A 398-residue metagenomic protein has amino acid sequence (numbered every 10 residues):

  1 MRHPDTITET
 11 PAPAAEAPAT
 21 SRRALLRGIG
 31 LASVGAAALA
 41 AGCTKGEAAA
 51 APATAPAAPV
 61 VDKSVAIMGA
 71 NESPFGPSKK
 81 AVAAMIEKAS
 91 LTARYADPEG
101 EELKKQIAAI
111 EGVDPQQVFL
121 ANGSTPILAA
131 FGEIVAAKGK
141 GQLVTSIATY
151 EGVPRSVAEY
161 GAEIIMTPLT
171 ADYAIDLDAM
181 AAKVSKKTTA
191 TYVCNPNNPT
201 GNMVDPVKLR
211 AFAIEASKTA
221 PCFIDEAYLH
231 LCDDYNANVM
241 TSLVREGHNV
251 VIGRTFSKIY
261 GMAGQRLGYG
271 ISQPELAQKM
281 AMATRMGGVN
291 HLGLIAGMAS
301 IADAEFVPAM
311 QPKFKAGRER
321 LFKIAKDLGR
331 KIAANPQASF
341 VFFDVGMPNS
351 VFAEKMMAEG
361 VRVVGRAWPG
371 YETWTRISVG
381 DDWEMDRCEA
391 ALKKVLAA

Functional and structural regions predicted by a protein language model:
M1-T20: N-terminal secretory signal peptides
R2, V207, K355-E359, W368-A398: PLP-dependent enzyme catalytic core of the Aspartate aminotransferase-like
S33-L39, C43-R94, A109: N-terminal "arm"/small-domain region of PLP-dependent enzymes with the aminotransferase-like
T92, E102-Q142, Y160: Phosphate-binding glycine-rich loop
I134-V193: PLP-dependent aminotransferase-like
L169-A171, F314-K315, A325-E359, T375 (+1 more regions): Conserved PLP-binding catalytic core of the aspartate aminotransferase-like
L177-K186, P199-C222, E226-I259: Active-site pre-lysine segment of PLP-dependent enzymes
N249-D327, K331-A333: PLP-dependent aminotransferase class I/II
